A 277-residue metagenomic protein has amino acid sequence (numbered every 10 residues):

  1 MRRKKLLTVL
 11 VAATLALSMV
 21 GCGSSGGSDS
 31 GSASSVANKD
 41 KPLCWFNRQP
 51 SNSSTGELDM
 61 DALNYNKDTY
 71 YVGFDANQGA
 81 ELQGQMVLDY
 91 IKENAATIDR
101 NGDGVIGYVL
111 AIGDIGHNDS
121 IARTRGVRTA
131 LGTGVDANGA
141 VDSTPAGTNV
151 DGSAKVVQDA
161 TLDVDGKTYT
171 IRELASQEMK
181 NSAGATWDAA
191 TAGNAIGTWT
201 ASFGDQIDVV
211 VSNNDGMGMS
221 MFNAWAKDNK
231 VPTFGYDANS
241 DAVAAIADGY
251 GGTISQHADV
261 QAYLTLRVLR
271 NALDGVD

Functional and structural regions predicted by a protein language model:
M1-V11: Bacterial Sec-dependent N-terminal signal peptides
L17-G21: C-terminal motif of bacterial Sec signal peptides marking the signal peptidase cleavage site
C22-D277: A residue-level marker of the well-folded mature domains of exported/periplasmic proteins
